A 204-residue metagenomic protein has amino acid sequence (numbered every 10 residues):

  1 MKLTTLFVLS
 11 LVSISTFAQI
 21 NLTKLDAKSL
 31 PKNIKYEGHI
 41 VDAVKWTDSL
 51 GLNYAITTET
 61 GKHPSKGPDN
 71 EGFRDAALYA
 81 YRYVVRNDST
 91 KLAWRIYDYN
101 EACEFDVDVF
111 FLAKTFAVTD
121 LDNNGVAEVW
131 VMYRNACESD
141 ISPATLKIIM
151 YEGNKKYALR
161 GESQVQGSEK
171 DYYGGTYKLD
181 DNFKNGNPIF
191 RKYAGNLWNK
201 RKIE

Functional and structural regions predicted by a protein language model:
M1-K24: Bacterial Sec-dependent N-terminal signal peptides
A18-D48, A144-K147, Y151-E204: Acidic, small-residue rich beta-repeat scaffolds with periodic aromatic anchors
K28-V41, E101-T115: Repeat-based blade/solenoid architectures
H39-G51, T115-N123: Structural signature of eukaryotic scaffold interfaces centered on beta-propeller domains
S49-E59, D122-Y133: Acidic/hydrophobic-patterned starts of short beta strands in beta-sheet-rich repeat architectures
H63-D75, E104-V109, A136-S142: Short consensus segments that form the blades of beta-propeller domains, in both extracellular/periplasmic
D75, Y79-W94, D140-S163: Beta-propeller blade repeat segments, especially FG-GAP/WD-type strand-to-loop junctions in 6- to 7-bladed propeller
L92-D108, V165-D180: Surface-exposed loop and turn segments in beta-propeller and other repeat-based domains that flank or scaffold
